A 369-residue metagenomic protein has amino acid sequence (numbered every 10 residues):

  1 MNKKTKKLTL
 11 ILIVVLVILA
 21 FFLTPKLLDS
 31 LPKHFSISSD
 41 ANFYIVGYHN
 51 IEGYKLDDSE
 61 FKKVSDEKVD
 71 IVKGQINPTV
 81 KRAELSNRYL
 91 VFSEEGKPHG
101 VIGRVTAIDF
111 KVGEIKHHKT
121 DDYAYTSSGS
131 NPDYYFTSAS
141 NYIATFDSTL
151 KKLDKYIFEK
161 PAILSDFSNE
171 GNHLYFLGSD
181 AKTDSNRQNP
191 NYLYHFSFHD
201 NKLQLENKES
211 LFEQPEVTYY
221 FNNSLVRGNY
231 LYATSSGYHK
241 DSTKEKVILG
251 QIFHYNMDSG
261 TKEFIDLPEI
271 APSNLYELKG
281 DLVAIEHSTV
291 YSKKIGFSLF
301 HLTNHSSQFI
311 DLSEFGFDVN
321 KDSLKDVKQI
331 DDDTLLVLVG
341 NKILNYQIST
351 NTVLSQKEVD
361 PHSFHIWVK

Functional and structural regions predicted by a protein language model:
M1-L19: N-terminal Sec-pathway targeting helices
L23-K73: An edge-strand/N-cap motif at the start of beta-rich repeat modules
L28-F35, I71-N87, T120-P132, K160-G171 (+4 more regions): Repeated scaffold domains used in trafficking and secretory/extracellular systems, primarily beta-propellers
I45, V91-S93, F136-T137, F176-G178 (+3 more regions): Residue position within the beta-strands of beta-propeller blades
Y48-K55, P98-A107, N141-T145, K182-F196 (+3 more regions): Structural motif
K62-Q75, K111-T120, K151-F158, K202-P215 (+3 more regions): A short beta-strand motif characteristic of beta-propeller blades
K244-F253, M257-G340: Intrinsically disordered, low-complexity segments enriched in Gly and acidic/Ser/Thr residues that form flexible
L338-K369: Blade-level signature of beta-propeller repeat domains, shared across WD40, Kelch, NHL, RCC1 and BNR/Asp-box propellers
